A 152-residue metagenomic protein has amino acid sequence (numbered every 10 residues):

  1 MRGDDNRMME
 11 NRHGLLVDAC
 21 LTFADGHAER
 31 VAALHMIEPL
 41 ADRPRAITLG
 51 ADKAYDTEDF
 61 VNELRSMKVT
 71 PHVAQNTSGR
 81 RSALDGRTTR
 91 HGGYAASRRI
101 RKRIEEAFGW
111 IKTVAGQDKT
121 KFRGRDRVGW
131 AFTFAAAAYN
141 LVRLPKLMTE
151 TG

Functional and structural regions predicted by a protein language model:
M1-E63, Y139: Polybasic low-complexity intrinsically disordered regions
H13, G26, G109, R125-R127 (+1 more regions): Short capping/connector residues at structural and topological boundaries
A32, F108-G109, R143: Hydrophobic side chains within alpha-helical segments
R45-G50, T70-V73, L147-E150: Acidic/polar loop patches that form or flank catalytic/metal-binding clefts of enzymes that bind anionic ligands
K53-D126, W130-T133: Helix-centered, glycine/charged polyanion-binding patches within enzymatic domains that contact phosphate-containing
V114, D118, P145-G152: A short, flexible helix-boundary coil/loop motif
V128-N140, P145-T149: TerminUS-proximal long segments
